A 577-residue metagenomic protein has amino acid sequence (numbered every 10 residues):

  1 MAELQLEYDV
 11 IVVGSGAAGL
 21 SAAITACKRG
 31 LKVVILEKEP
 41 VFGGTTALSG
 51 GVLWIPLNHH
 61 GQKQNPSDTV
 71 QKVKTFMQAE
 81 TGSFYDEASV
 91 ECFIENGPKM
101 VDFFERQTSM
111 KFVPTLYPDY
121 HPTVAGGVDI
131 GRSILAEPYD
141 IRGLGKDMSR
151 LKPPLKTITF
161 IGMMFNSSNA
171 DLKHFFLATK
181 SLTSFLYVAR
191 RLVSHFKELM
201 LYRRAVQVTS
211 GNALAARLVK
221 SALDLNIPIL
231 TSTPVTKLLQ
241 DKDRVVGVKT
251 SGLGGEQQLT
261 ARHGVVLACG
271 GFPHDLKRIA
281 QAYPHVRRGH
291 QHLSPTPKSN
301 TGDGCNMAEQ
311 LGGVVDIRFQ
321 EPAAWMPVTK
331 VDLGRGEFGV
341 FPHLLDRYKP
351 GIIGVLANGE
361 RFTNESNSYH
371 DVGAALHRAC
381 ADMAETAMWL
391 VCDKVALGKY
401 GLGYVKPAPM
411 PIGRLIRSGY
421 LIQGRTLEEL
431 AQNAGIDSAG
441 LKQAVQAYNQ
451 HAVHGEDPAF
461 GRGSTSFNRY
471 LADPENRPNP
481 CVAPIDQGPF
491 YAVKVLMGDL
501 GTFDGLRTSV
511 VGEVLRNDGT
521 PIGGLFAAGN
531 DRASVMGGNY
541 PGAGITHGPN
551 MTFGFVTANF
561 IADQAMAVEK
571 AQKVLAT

Functional and structural regions predicted by a protein language model:
M1-V10, K28, N212, A216 (+3 more regions): Extreme N-terminal leader/targeting segments of oxidoreductases
V10-I35: N-terminal Rossmann-like FAD-binding beta1-loop-alpha1 element of flavoenzymes
K38-P228, G351-G354, R361, N367 (+4 more regions): Conserved N-terminal/central alpha/beta ligand/cofactor-binding core
I130, L135-L186, C305-M307, L311-I436 (+1 more regions): An anion/pyrophosphate-binding glycine-rich loop and adjacent beta-alpha core in soluble alpha-beta enzymes
S194-H263, C305: Helical element adjacent to the flavin cofactor pocket in flavoenzyme catalytic cores
A205-N212, D224, G252-V331, H547 (+1 more regions): Glycine-rich loop(s) and the adjacent beta-strand/alpha-helix scaffold that form part
K237, D241-R244, G440-V535, N539: A glycine-rich dinucleotide-binding beta-alpha-beta segment and adjacent secondary-structure elements that constitute
D382-P489, T557-F560, Q564, V574-T577: Helix-rich C-terminal "cap"/substrate-channel and partner-interaction subdomain that packs against the flavin-binding
